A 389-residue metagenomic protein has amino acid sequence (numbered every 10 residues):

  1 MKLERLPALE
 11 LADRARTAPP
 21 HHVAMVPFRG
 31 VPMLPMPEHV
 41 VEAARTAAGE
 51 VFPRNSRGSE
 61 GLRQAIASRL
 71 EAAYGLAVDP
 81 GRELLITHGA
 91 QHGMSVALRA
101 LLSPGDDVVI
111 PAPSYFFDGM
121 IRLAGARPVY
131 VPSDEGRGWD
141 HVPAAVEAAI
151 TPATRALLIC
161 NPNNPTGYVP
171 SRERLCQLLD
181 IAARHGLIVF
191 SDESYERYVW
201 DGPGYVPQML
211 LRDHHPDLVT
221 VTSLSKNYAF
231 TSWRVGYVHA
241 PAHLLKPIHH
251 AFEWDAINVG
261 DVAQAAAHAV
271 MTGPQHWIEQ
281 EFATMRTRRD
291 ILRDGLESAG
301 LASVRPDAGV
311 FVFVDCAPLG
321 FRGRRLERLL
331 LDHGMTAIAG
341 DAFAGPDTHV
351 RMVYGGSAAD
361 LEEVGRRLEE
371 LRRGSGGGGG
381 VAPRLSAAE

Functional and structural regions predicted by a protein language model:
K2-G89, V96, V270-G273, G374-G379 (+1 more regions): N-terminal small-domain helix-loop-helix segment of the aminotransferase-like
L11, P27, A44, I66 (+14 more regions): Generic structural signal for small/hydrophobic residues in well-ordered secondary structure, especially within
A24-V26, A302-D307, D341-A342: Short beta-strand
F52-D180, R197-R212, G378-A387: Conserved core of the PLP fold type I
A124, R184-H185, A299, H333 (+1 more regions): Helix C-cap/helix->beta junction micro-motif
A148, R322, L331-I338, F343-E389: PLP-dependent enzyme catalytic core of the Aspartate aminotransferase-like
L211-R286, G365, R372: Conserved core segment of the aminotransferase class I/II
H268, M285-R293, S303-C316, P346: Conserved glycine-rich beta-strand-loop-beta hairpin in the small C-terminal domain of fold type I
